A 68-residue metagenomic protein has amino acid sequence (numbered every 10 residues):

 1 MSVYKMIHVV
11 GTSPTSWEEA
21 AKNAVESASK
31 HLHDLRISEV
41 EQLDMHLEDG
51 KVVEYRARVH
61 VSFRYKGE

Functional and structural regions predicted by a protein language model:
M1-S2, E68: Compositionally biased, disordered extreme N-termini, encompassing classical targeting presequences
S2-L35: Short, well-ordered alpha-helical segments
Y4, L35-S38, V52-R58: Short connector loops at helix/strand junctions that flank enzyme active sites, especially segments positioning acidic
I7, A20, M45, V53-Y55: Alpha-helical interaction segments
V9-G11, M45, V61-F63: Preference for bulky hydrophobic residues occupying beta-strand positions in well-ordered beta-sheet regions
S38-H46: Short, conserved loop-to-beta-strand elements that form functional interface hotspots
D49-E68: C-terminal structural segments of small proteins and small subunits
